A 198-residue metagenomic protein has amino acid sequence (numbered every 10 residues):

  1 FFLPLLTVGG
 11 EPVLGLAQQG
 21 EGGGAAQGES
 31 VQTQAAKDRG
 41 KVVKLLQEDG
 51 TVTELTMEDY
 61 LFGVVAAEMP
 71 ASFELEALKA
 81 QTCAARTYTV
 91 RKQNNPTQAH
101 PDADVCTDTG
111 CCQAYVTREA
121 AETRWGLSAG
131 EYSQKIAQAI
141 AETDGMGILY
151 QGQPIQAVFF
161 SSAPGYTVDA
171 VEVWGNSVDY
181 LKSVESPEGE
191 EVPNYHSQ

Functional and structural regions predicted by a protein language model:
F1-Q198: Conserved, single-site charged/polar hotspot
